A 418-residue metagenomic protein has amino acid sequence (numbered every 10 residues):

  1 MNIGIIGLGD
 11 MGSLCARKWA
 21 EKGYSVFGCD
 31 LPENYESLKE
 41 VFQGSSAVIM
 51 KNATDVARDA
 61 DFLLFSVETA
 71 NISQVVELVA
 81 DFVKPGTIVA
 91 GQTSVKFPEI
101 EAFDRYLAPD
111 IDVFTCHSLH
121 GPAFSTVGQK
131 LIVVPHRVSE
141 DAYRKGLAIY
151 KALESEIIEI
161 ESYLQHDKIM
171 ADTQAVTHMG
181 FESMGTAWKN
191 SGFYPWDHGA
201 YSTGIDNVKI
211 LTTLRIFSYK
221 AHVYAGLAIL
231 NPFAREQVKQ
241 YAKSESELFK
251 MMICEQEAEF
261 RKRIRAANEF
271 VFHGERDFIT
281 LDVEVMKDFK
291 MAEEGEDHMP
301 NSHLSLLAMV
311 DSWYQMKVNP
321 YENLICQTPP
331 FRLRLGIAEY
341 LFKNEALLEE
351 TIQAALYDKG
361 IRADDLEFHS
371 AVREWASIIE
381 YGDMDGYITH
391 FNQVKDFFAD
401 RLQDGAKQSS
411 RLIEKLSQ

Functional and structural regions predicted by a protein language model:
M1-K51: NAD(P)+-binding Rossmann beta1-loop-alpha1 motif at the extreme N-terminus of oxidoreductases
G23, S46, A60, G86 (+2 more regions): Short, well-ordered alpha-helix to beta-strand connector turns
T54-Y106: Rossmann-fold NAD(P) dinucleotide-binding segment
K96, F103-A171: Rossmann-fold dinucleotide-binding core
H166-H222, H298-Y314, P329, A371: Active-site-proximal catalytic alpha-helix in oxidoreductases
D197-E294, A354-E374: Interdomain hinge/lid region at the active-site interface of Rossmann-like NAD(P)-dependent oxidoreductases
I264-Q418: C-terminal non-catalytic accessory extensions
